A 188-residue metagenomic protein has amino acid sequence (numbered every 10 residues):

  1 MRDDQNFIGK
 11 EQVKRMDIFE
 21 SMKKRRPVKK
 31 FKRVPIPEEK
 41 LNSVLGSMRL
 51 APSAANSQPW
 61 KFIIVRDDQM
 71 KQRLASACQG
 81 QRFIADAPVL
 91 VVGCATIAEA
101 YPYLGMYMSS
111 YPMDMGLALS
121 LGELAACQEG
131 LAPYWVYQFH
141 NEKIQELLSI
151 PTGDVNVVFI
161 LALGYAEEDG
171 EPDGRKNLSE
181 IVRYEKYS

Functional and structural regions predicted by a protein language model:
R2-K14, I18-P37, F159-S188: C-terminal helix-cap and adjacent tail motif
K40, G46, L50-A118: Glycine/small-residue-rich phosphate/adenosyl-binding loop
M48-R49, V91, M106-L148: Small-aliphatic-rich amphipathic alpha-helix that forms the alpha element of a beta-alpha
R82-A87, I150-P172: A glycine-rich helix N-cap at a beta->alpha junction
A95, Q138-F139, Y165: Short secondary-structure boundary segments
A100-Y101, K143-Q145, E168-P172: Short active-site-adjacent structural elements
